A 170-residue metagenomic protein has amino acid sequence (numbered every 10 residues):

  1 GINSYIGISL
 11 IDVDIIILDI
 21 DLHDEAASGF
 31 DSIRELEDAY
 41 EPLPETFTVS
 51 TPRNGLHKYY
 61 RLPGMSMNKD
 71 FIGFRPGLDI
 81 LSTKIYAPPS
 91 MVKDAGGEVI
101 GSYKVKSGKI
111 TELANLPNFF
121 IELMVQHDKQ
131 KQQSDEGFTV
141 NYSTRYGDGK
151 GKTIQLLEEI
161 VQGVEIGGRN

Functional and structural regions predicted by a protein language model:
G1-N54, P63, T144-V161: Signature for HUH/AEP ssDNA processing cores
N3, E25, T51, K69 (+8 more regions): Compositionally biased, low-complexity repeat tracts
I11, I33, G77, V105 (+4 more regions): Intrinsically disordered, low-complexity, compositionally biased regions/tails
I15-D24, E98-T111, F138-S143: Charged, low-complexity surface segments at secondary-structure and domain boundaries
L18, H57-K58, A87: Residue-level detector of buried hydrophobic side-chain packing in well-ordered secondary-structure elements
A26-E41, Y60-K84, K93, V99: Helical (often loop-to-helix) elements that flank the catalytic cores of nucleotide-handling enzymes
G64-M65, M91, L123-N170: Modules that initiate DNA replication and primer synthesis
I72-Q133: Conserved catalytic-core surface of thiol
